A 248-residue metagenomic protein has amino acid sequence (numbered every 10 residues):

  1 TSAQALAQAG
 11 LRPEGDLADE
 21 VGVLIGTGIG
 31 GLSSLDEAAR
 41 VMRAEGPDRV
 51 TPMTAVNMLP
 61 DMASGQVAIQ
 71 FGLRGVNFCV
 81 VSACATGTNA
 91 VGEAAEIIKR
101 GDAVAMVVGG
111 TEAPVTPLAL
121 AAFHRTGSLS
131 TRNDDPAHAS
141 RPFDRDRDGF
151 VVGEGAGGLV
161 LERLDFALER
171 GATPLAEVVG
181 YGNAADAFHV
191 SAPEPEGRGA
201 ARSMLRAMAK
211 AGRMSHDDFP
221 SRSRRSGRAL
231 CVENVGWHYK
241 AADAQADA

Functional and structural regions predicted by a protein language model:
T1-S82, T111-L120, M214-Q245: Conserved beta-ketoacyl condensing-enzyme motif
S2-R12, P60-A63, A68-F71, V76-E112 (+2 more regions): Active-site-proximal alpha-helical scaffold in enzymes
E20, L24-I29, V81, A85 (+7 more regions): Short glycine/serine/threonine-biased micro-segments
E20-L24, V104-V108, S140-P142, L175 (+1 more regions): Short glycine-aspartate micro-motif
V56-P60, S64, G87, V91 (+10 more regions): Generic structural signal for well-ordered, non-membrane alpha-helical segments in soluble metabolic enzymes
D102-D148, Y181-P195, R224-L230, A248: Acyl-CoA/ACP chain-elongation machinery
D134-F219, V232-V235: Condensing-enzyme catalytic core mediating Claisen C-C bond formation in acyl metabolism
